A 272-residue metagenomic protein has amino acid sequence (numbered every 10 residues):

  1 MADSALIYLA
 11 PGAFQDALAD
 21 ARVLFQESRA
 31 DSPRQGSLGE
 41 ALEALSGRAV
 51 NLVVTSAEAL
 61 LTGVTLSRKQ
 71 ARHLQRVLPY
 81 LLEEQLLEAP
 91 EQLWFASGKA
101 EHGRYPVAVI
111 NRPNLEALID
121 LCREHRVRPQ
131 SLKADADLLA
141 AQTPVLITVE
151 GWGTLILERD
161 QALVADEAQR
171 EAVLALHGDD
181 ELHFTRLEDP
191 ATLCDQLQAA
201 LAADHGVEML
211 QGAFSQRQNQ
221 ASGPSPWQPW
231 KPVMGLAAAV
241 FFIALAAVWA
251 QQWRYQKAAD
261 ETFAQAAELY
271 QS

Functional and structural regions predicted by a protein language model:
M1-S272: Hydrophobic/aromatic-enriched cytosolic interaction surfaces used to assemble or bind macromolecules
